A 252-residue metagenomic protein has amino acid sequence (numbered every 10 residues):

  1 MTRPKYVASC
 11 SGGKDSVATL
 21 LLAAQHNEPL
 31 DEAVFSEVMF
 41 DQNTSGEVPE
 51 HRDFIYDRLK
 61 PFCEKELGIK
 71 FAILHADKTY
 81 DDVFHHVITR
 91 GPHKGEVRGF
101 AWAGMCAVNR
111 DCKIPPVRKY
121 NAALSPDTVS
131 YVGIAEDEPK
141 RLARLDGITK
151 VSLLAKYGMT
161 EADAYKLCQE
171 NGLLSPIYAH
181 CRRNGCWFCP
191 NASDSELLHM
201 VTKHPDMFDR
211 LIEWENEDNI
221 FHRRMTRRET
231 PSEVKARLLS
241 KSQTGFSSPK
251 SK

Functional and structural regions predicted by a protein language model:
M1-K252: Nucleotide-activated chemistry modules centered on ATP-dependent adenylation/adenylyltransferase
